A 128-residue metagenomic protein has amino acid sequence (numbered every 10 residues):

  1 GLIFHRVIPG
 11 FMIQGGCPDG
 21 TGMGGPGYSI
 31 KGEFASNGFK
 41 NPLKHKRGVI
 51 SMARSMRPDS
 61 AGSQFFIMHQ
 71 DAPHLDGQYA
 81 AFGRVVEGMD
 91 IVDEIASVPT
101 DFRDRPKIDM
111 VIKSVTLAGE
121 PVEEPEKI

Functional and structural regions predicted by a protein language model:
G1-I128: Cyclophilin-like peptidyl-prolyl cis-trans isomerases
